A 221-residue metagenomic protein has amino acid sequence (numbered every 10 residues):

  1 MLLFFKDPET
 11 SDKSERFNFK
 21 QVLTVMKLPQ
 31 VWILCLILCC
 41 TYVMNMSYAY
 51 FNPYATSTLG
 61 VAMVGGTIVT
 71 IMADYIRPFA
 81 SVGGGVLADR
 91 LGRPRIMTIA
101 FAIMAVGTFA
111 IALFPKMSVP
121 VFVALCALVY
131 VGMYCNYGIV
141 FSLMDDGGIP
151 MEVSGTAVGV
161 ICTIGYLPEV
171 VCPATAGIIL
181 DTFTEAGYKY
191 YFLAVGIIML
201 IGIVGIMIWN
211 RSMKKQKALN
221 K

Functional and structural regions predicted by a protein language model:
M1-S11, G205-N210: C-terminal membrane-cytosol helix-exit motif in multi-pass small-molecule transporters
D7-C35: Juxtamembrane intracellular "pre-TM" segments in multi-pass secondary transporters
P29-S81, Y137, C172-P173: Extracytoplasmic gate region of multi-pass secondary transporters
A62-T70, S118, F122, S154 (+1 more regions): Juxtamembrane helix-start elements in MFS-like secondary transporters
S81-G92, L180: Helix-to-loop junctions at the C-terminal end of transmembrane segments in multipass secondary transporters
R93-L143: C-terminal transmembrane helical hairpin of 12-TM major facilitator-type secondary transporters
G148-T184: A late C-terminal transmembrane helix in Major Facilitator Superfamily
I178-M199: A membrane-interface helix-boundary motif in multi-pass transporters
